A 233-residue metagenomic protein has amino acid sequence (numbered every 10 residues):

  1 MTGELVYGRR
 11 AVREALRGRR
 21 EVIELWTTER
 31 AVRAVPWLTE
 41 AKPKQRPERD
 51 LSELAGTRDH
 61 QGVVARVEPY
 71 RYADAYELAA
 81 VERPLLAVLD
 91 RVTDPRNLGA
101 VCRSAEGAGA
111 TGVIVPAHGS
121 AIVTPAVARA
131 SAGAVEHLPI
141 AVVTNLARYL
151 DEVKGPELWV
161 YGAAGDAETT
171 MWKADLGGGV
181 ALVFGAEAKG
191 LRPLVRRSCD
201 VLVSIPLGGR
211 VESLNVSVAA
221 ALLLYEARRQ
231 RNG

Functional and structural regions predicted by a protein language model:
M1-A80: N-terminal positively charged helical leader segments and presequences
G8, D90, N97, S213-N215: Active-site helix-initiating loop/hinge in glycosyltransferases
R13, G18-R19, G107, R129-A134 (+1 more regions): Structured adenosyl-cofactor binding patch, chiefly the S-adenosyl-L-methionine
T27, V81-T169, K173: RNA substrate-binding interface of SAM-dependent RNA methyltransferases
R30-A31, E48-D50, H118-S120, D166 (+1 more regions): Short, ordered loop/turn segments at secondary-structure junctions
R58-E68, S131-V135, G177-G185: Short basic, glycine-rich beta-strand/loop surfaces that mediate nucleic-acid
Y161-V211, N215: Active-site/ligand-binding-proximal alpha/beta "capping" segment
